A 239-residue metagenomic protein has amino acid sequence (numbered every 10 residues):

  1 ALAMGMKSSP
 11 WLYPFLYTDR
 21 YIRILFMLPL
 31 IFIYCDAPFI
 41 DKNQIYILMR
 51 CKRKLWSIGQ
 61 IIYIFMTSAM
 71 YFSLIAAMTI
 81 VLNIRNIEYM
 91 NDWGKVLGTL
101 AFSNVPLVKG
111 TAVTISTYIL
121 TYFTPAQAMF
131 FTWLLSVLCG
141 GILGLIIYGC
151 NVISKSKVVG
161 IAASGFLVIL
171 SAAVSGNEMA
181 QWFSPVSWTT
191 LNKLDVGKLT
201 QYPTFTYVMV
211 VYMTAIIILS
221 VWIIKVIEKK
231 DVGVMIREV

Functional and structural regions predicted by a protein language model:
A1-Y34, I61-V152, S187-M213: Secretory targeting signals
I33-T67: Helix-loop-helix units of permease transmembrane domains in multi-pass membrane transporters, especially ABC
R50, I153-S154: Helix-loop interface residues and adjacent transmembrane-helix termini in multi-pass membrane transporters, primarily
I64, G165-I169, I216: Residue-level recognition of pore/gate-forming positions within transmembrane alpha-helices of multi-pass
I80-D92, S156, G176-W188, I224-G233: Transmembrane helix-loop junctions in multipass membrane proteins, especially transporters and channels
G149, I153, T214-V239: Junction motif at the cytosolic side of a transmembrane helix
K157-S171, R237-V239: Central hydrophobic cores of alpha-helical transmembrane segments in multi-pass integral membrane proteins
G165-G176, T189-K193: Aromatic-anchored segments of alpha-helical transmembrane domains
